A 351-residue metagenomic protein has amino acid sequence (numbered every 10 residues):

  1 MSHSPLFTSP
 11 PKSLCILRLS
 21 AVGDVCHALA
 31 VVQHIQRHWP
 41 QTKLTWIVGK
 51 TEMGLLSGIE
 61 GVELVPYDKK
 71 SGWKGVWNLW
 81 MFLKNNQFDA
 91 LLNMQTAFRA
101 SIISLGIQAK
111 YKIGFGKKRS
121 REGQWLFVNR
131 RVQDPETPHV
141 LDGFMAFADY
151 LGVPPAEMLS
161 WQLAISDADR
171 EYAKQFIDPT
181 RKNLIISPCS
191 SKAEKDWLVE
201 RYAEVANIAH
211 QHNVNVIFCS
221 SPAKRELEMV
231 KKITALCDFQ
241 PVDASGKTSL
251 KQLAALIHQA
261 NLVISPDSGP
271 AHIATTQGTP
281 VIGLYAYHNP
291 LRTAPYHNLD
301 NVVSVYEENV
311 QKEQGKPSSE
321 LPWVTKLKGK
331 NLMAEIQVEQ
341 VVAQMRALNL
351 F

Functional and structural regions predicted by a protein language model:
M1-F351: Catalytic machinery of carbohydrate-active enzymes, primarily nucleotide-sugar-dependent glycosyltransferases
